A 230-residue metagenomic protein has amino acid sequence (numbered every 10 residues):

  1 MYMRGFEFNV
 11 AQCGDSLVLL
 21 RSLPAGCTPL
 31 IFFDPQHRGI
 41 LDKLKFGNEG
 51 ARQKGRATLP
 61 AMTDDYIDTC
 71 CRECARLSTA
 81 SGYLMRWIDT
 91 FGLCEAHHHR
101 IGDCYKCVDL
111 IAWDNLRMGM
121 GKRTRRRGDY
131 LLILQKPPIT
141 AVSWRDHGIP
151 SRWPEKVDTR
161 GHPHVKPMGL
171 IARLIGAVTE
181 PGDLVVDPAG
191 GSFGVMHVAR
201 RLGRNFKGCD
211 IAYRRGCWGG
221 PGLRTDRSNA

Functional and structural regions predicted by a protein language model:
M1-M3, N229-A230: Short mixed-charge
Y2-C209, Y213-G216: Core catalytic lobe of class I
F91, G222-A230: Class I S-adenosyl-L-methionine-dependent methyltransferase module
C217-P221: Conserved SAM-binding loop
